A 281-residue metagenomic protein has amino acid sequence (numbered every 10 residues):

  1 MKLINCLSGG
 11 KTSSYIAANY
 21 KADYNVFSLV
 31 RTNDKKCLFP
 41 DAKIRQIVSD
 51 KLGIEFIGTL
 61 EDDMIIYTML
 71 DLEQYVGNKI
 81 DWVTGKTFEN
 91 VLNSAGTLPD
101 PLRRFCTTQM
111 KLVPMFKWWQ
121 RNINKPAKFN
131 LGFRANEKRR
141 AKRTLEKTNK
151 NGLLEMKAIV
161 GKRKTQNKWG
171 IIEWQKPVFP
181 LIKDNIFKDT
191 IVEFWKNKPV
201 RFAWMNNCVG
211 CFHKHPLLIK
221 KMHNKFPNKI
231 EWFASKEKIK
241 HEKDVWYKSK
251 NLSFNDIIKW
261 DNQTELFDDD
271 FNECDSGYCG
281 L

Functional and structural regions predicted by a protein language model:
M1-L281: Nucleotide-activated chemistry modules centered on ATP-dependent adenylation/adenylyltransferase
